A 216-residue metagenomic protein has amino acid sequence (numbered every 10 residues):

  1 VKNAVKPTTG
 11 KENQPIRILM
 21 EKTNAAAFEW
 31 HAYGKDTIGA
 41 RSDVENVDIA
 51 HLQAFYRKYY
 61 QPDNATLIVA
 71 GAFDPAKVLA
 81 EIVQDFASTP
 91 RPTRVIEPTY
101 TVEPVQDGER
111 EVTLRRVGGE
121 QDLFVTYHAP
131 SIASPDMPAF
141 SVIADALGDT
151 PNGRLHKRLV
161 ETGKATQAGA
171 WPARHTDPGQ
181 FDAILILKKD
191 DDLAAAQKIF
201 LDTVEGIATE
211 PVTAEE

Functional and structural regions predicted by a protein language model:
V1-K6, D74, T93-E109, V160 (+2 more regions): Acidic/histidine-enriched alpha-helical segments
T8, I16, H51-D85: Non-catalytic, conformational "gating/processing" segments within enzyme and secreted inhibitor domains
P15-S42, N64-A70, E120-S131, K157-E216: M16 family metallopeptidases and their MPP-like homologs
N24-A65, E97-E103, F140: Histidine-acidic residue clusters that define the catalytic metal-binding segment of zinc metallopeptidase domains
E29, T66-S131: An aromatic/glycine/proline-enriched structural segment found at the starts of mature extracellular/organellar domains
Q53-R57, R110-L114, Q167-A173: Short beta-strand/turn micro-motifs at beta-sheet edges
P75-L79, P135, D191-A195: Short, conserved charged micro-motifs
V125, P135-L147, L155-K157: Active/ligand-binding-proximal structured segments within catalytic/core domains that scaffold catalytic residues
